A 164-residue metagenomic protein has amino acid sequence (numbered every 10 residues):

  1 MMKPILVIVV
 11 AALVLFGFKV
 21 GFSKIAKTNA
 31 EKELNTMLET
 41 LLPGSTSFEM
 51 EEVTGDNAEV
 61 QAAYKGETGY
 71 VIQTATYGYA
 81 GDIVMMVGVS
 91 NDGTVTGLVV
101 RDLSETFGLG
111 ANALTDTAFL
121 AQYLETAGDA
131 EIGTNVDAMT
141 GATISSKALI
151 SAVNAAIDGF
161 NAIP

Functional and structural regions predicted by a protein language model:
M1-P164: Flexible, solvent-exposed loop/hinge segments and secondary-structure transition points
